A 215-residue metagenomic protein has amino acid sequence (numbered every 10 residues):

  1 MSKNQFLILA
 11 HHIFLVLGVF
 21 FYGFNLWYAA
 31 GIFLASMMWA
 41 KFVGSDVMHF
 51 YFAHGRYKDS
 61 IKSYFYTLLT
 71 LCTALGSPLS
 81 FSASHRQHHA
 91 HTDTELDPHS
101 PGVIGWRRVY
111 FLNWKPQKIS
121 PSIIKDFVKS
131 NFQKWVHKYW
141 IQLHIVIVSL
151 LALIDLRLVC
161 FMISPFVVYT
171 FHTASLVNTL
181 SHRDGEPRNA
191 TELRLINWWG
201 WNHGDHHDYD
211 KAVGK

Functional and structural regions predicted by a protein language model:
M1-S175, N202, K211-K215: Non-catalytic, topology-defining segments of multipass membrane proteins
N178-K215: Glycine/small-residue-rich hydrophobic helix-like segments
